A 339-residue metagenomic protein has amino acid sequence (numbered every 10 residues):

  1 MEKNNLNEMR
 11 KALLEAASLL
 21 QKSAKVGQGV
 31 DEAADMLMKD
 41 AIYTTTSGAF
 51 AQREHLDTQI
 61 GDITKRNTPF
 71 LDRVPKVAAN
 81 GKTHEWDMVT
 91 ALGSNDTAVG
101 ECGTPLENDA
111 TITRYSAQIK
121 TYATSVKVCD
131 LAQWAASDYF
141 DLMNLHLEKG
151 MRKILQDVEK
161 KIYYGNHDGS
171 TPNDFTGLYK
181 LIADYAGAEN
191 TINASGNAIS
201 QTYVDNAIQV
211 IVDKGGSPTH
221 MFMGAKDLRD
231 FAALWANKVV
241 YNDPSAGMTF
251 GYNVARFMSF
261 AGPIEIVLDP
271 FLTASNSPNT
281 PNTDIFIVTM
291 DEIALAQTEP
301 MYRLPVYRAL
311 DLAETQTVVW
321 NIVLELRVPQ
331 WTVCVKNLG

Functional and structural regions predicted by a protein language model:
E2-T44, A49-F50, E54, D141 (+3 more regions): Sequence/fold signature of self-assembling virion shell proteins
M38-K127, L147, S170: Assembly/oligomerization interface modules of large self-assembling protein complexes
Q133-F140: Second-shell loop/turn segments in exported
M143-H146, I154: Stable alpha-helical elements in mature extracytoplasmic
G150: Residue microenvironments linked to proteolytic maturation and disulfide-stabilized extracellular modules
K153-K161, V210, K214, L234: Structured segments of extracytoplasmic/periplasmic soluble domains in secreted or envelope-associated proteins
E159-F175: Short, glycine/acidic-rich hinge or "gate" loops at secondary-structure transitions that mediate conformational
